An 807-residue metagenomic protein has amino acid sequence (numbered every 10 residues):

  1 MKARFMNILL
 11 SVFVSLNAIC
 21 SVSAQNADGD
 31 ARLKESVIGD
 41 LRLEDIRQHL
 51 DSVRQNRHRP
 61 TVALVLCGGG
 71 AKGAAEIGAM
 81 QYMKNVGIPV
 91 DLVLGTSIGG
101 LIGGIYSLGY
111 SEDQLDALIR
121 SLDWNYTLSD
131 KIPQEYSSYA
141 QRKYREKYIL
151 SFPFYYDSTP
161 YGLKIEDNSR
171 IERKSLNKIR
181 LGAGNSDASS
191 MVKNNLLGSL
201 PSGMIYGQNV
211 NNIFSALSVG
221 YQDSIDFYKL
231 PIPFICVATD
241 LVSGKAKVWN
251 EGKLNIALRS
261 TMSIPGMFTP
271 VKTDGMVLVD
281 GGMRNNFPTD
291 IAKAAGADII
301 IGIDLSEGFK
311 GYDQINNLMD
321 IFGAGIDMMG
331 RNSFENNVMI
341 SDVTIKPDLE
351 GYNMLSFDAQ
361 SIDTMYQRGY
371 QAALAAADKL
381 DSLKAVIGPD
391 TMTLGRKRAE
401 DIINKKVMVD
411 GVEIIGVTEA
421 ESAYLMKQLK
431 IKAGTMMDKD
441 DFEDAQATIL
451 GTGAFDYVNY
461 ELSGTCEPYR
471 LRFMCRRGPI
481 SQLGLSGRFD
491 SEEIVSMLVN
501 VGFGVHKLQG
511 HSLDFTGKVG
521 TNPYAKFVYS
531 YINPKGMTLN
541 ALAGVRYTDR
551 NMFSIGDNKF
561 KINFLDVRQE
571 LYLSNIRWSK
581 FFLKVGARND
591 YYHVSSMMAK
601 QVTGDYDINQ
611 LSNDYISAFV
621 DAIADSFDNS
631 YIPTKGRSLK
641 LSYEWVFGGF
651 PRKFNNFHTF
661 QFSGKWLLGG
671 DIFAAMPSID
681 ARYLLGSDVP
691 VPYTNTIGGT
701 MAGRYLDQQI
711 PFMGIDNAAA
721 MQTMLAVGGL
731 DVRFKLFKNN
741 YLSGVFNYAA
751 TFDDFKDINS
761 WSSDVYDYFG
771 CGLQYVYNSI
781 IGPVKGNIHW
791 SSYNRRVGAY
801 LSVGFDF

Functional and structural regions predicted by a protein language model:
M1-E35, Y683: Bacterial Sec-dependent N-terminal signal peptides
Q25-T96, G104-A447, G451-S463, Y469 (+1 more regions): Patatin-like phospholipase
T418, G464-C466, L668-I672, Y777-I781 (+1 more regions): A generic beta-sheet turn/junction motif
I431-M436, D440, I758-D764, G772 (+1 more regions): C-terminal soluble interaction/assembly domains
D440, N459-L462, E467-V620, A624-F627 (+5 more regions): Gram-negative/organellar outer-membrane beta-barrel architecture
I449, L730, Y775, G786 (+1 more regions): Hydrophobic, well-ordered secondary-structure elements that form the walls of internal hydrophobic environments
Q482-G487, A618-F737, G744: C-terminal outer-membrane beta-barrel translocator/porin domains of Gram-negative envelope proteins and their
Y592-V602, Y606-I608, S612-I616, G670-M676 (+5 more regions): Outer-membrane beta-barrel transmembrane domain signature
